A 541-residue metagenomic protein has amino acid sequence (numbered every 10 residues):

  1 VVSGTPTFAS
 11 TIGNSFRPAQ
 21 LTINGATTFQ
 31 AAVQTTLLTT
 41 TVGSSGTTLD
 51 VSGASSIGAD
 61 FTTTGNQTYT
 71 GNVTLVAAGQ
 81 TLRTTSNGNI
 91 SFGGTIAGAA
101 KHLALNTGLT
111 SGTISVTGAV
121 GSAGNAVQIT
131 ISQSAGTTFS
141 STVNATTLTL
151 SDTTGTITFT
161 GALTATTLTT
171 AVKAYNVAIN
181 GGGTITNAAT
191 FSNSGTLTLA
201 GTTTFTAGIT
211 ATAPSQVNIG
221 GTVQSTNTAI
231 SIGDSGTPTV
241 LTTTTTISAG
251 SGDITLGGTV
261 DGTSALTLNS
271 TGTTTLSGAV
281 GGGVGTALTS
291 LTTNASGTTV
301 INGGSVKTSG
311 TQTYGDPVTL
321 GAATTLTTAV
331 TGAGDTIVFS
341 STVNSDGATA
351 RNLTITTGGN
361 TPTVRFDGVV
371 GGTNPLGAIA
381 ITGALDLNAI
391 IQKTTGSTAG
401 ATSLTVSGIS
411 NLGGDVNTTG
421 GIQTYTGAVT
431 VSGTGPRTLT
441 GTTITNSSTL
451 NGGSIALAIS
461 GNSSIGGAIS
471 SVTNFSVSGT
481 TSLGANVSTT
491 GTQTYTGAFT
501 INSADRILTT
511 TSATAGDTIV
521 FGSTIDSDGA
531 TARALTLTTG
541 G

Functional and structural regions predicted by a protein language model:
V1-G541: Extracellular lectin-like interaction modules
